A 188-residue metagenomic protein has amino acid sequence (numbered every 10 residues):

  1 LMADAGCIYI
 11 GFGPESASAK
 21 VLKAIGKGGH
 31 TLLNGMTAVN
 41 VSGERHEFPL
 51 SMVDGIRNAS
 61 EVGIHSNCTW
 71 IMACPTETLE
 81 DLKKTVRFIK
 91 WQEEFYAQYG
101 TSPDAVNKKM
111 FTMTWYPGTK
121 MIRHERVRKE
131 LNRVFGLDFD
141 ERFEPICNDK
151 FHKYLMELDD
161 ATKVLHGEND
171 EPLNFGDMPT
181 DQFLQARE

Functional and structural regions predicted by a protein language model:
L1-E188: A structural motif corresponding to the C-terminal lobe/cap of the Radical SAM core domain
